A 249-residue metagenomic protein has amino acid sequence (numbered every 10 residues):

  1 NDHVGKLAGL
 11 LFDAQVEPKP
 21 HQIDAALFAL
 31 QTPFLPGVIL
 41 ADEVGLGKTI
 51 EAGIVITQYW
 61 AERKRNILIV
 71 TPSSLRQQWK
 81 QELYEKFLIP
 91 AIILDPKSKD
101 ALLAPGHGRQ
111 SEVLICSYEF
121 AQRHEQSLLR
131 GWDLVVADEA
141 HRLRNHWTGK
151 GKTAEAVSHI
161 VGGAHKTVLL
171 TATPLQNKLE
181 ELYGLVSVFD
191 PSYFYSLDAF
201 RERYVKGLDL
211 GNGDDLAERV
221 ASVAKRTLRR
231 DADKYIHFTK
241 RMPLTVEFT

Functional and structural regions predicted by a protein language model:
N1-V38, S111-V113, Y118-E119, D133: Charged, low-complexity
L30-Q31, T49-R63: Walker A/P-loop NTP-binding motif
L35-V55: Walker A/P-loop
K64-E85, L179: Conserved Walker A/P-loop ATP-binding site and its immediately adjacent core in helicase/helicase-like ATPase domains
L75-K99, Y193: Conserved helix-turn-beta segment of the N-terminal RecA-like "Helicase ATP-binding" lobe in SF1/SF2 helicases
I89-F120: Inter-Walker segment of RecA-like/P-loop motor cores
Q110, L114-G131, T148-H165, V188-T249: Inter-lobe coupling linker of SF2 helicases/translocases
A164-K178: Conserved helicase ATPase motor motifs in RecA-like P-loop NTPase domains
